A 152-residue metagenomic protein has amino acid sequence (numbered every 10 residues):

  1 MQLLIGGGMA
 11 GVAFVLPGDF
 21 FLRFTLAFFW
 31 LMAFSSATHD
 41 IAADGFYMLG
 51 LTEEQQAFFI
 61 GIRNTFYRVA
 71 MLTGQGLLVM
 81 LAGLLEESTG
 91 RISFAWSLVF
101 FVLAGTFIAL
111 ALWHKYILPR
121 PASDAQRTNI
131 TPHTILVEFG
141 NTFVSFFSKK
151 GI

Functional and structural regions predicted by a protein language model:
M1-G11: Structural signature of the two symmetry-related core transmembrane helices
Q2-L3, W30, F34, T65 (+1 more regions): Residue-level signature of the transmembrane alpha-helical core of multi-pass small-molecule transporters
A13-T25, T38-H39, G50-I152: Intracellular loop-helix junctions on the cytosolic face of multi-pass helical membrane proteins
L31-A43: Core transmembrane helices of Major Facilitator Superfamily
D44-G50: Intracellular helix-loop hinge segments at the cytoplasmic ends of transmembrane helices in 12-TM rocker-switch-type
